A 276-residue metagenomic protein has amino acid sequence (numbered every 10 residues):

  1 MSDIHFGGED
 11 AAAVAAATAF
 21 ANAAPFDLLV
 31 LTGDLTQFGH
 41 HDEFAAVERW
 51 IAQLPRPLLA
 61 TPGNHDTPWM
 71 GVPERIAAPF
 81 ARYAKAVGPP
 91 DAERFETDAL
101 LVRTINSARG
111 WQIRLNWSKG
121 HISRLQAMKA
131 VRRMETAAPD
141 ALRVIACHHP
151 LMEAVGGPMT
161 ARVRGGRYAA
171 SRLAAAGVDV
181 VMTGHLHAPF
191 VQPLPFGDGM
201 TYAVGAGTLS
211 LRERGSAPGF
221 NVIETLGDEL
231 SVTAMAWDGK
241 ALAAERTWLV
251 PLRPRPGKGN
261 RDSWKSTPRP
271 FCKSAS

Functional and structural regions predicted by a protein language model:
M1-Q53, W69-M70, T136: N-terminal active-site segment of His-dependent metallophosphoesterases
M1-S2, L29-D34, L58-N64, I105-N106 (+3 more regions): Active-site neighborhood of phospho(di)ester-bond hydrolases with catalytic His/Asp-centered motifs
G7-E9, Q37-D42, N64-V72, R109-L115 (+3 more regions): Active-site environment of divalent metal-dependent phosphoester hydrolases
A15, E43-V47, I122-R124, M159-A169: Charged helix-capping and loop-helix junction motifs
A45-K129, R172-A174, G197, V222: Extended active-site neighborhood of metal-dependent phosphoesterases/phosphodiesterases
M134, A138-A154: Short acidic, glycine-rich surface-loop motifs adjacent to enzyme active sites
V155-D228: Conserved beta-sheet core of the metallophosphoesterase superfamily
T225-S276: A short C-terminal boundary segment appended to hydrolase-like catalytic domains
